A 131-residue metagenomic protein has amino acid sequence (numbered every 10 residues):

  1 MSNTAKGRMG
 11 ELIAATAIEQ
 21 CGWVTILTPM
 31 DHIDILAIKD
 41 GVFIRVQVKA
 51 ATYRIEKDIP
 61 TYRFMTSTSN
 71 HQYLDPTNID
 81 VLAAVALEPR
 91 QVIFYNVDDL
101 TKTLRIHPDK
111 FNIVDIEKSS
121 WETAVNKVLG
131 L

Functional and structural regions predicted by a protein language model:
M1-D31, A37-L131: Mixed-charge (Asp/Glu-Lys/Arg
